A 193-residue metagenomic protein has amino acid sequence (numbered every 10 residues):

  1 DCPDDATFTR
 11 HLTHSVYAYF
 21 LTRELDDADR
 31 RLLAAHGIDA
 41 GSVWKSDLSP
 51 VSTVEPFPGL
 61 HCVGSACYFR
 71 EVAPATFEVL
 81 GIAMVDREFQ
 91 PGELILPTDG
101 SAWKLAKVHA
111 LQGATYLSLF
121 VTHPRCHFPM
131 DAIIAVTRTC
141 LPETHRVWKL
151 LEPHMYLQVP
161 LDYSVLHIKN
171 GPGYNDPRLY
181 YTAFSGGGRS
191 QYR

Functional and structural regions predicted by a protein language model:
D1-R193: Long, compositionally biased charged/polar stretches
